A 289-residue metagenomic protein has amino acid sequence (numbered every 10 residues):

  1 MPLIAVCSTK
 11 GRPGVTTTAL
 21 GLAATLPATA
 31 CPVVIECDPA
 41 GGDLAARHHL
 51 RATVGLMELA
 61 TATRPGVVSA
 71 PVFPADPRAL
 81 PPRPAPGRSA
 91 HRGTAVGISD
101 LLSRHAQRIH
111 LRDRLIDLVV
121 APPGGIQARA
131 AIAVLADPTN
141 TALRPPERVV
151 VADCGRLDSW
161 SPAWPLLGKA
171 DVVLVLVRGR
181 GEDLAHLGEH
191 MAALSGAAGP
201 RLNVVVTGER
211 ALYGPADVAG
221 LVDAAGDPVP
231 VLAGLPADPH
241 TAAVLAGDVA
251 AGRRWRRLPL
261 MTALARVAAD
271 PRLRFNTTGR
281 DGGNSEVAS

Functional and structural regions predicted by a protein language model:
P2-H48, L143: Walker A/P-loop phosphate-binding motif and the immediately C-terminal alpha-helix
A5-C7, I35-E36, V119-P122, V151-C154 (+2 more regions): Conserved beta-strand segments of the P-loop GTPase G domain that flank and frequently precede/overlap
C7, C37-P145, A246: P-loop/Walker-type NTP enzyme "switch/lid" segment
P123-A131, R156-L166: Conserved ATPase-coupling elements of RecA-like P-loop NTPase cores
A130-D137, G188-L212: P-loop/Walker A phosphate-binding loop and immediately adjacent motor/lid segment at beta-alpha junctions
R144-E147, W160-G181: Inter-motif core of Ras-like GTPase G domains
G208-A211, A216-R254: Beta-strand-loop-alpha "switch" segments that mediate conformational coupling across diverse proteins
G247-S289: NTP-binding/hydrolysis catalytic cores, primarily Walker-type P-loop NTPases
